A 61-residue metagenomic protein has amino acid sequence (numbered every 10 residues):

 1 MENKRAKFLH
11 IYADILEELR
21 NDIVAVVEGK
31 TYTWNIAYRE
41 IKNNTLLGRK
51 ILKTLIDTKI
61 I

Functional and structural regions predicted by a protein language model:
M1-N3, D14-I15: Short acidic alpha-helix initiation/capping motifs at coil-to-helix transition points, especially at protein N-termini
E2, I41-N43: Inter-domain helical "communication" segments and dimerization helices that couple sensory or membrane-embedded modules
N3-A6, K59: Short, basic/polar N-terminal leader/transit segment immediately after the initiator methionine
R5-F8, W34, G48-R49: Short amphipathic alpha-helical segments that mediate assembly, nucleic-acid/protein binding, or membrane association
L9-E40: Short amphipathic alpha-helical interface segments
G29-Y32, D57, I61: Short helix-loop boundary/capping segments at the starts of domains
L46-I60: Basic amphipathic alpha-helical segments that dock to polyanions
